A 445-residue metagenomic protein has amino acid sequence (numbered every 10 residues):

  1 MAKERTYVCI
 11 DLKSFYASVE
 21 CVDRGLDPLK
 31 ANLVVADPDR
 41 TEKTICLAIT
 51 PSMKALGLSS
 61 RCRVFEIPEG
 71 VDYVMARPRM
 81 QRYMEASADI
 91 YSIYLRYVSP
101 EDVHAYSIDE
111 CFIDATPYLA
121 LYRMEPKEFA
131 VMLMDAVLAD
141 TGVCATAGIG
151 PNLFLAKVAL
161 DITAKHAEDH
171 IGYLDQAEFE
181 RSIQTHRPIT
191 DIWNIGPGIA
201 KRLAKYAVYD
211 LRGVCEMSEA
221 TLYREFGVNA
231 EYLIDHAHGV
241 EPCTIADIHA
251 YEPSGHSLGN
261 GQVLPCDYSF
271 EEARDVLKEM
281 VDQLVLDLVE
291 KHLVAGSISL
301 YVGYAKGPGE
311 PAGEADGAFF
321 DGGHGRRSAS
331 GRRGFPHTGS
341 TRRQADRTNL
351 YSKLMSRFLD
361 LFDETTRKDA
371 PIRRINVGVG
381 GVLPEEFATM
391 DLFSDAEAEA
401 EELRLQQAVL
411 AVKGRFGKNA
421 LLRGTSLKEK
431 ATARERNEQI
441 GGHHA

Functional and structural regions predicted by a protein language model:
M1-I108, F112, A237: Residues that scaffold, gate, or flank divalent-cation-dependent active/transport sites
C9, K201-P371: DNA-contacting surface of Y-family translesion DNA polymerases
V19, G325, S330-A445: Acidic, metal-coordinating catalytic segment for phosphate/diphosphate chemistry, firing primarily on the Nudix
V19-V22, I45-A48, L155-T163, G227 (+1 more regions): Short acidic, glycine/serine/threonine-rich loops at helix termini
Y106-E110, G150-L153, L293-S297, A370-R374: Short Gly/Ser/Thr- and Asp/Glu-enriched loop/turn motifs at secondary-structure junctions
I113-M134, A207: Catalytic palm subdomain of template-directed nucleic-acid polymerases, centered on the conserved carboxylate motif
F129-R187: Long, highly charged, low-complexity intrinsically disordered interaction regions that mediate electrostatic DNA/RNA
